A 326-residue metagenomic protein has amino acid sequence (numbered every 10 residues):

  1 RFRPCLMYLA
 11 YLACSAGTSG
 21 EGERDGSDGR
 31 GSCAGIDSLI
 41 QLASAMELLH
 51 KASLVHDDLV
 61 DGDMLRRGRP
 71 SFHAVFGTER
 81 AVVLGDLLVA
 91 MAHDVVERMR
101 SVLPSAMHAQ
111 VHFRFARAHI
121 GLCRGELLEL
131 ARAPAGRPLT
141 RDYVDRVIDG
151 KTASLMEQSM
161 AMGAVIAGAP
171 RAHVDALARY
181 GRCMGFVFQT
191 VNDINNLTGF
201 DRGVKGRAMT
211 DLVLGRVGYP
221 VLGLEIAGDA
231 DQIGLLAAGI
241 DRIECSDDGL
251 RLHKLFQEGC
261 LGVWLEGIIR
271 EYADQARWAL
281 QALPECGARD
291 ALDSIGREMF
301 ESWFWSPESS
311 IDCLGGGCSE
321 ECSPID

Functional and structural regions predicted by a protein language model:
R1-D326: All-alpha prenyltransferase/terpene-synthase fold signal
